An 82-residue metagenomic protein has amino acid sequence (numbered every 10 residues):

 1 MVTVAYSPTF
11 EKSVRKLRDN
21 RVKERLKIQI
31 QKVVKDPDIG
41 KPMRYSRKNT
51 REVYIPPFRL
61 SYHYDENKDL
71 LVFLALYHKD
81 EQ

Functional and structural regions predicted by a protein language model:
M1-A5, T9, R15-K16, N20-E24 (+2 more regions): Enriched for short, Lys/Arg-rich terminal
I30-Y54: A short, surface-exposed loop/turn module that caps and links secondary-structure elements
